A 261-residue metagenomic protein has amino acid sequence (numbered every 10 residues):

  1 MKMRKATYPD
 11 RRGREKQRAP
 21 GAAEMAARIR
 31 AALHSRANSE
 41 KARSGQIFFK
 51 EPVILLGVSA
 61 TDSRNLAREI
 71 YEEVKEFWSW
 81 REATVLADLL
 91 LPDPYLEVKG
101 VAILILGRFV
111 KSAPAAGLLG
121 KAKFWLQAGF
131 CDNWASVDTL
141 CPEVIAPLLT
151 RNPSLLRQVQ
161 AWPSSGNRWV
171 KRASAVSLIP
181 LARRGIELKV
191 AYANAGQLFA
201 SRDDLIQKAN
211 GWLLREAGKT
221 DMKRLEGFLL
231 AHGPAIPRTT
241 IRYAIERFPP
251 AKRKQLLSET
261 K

Functional and structural regions predicted by a protein language model:
K2-K261: Alpha-helical scaffold domains
